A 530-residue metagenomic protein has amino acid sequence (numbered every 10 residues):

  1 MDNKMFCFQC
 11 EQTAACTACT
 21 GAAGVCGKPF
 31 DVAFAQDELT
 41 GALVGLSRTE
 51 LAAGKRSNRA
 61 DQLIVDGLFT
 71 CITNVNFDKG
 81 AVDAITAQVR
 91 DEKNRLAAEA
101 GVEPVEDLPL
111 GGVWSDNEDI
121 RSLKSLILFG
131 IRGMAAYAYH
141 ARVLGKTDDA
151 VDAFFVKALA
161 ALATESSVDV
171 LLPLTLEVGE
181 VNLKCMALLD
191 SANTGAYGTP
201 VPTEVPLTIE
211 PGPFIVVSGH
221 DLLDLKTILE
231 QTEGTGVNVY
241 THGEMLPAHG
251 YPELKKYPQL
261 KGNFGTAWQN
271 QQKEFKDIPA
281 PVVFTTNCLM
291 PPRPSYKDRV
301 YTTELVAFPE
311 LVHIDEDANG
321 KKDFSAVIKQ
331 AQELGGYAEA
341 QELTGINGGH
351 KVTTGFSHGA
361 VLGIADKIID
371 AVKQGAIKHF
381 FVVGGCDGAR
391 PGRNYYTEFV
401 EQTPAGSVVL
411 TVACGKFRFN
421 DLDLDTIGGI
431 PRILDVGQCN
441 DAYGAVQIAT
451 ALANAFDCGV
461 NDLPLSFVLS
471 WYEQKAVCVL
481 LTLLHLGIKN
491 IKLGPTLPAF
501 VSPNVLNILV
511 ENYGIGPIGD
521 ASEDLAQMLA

Functional and structural regions predicted by a protein language model:
D2-V32, Q36-D37, V44, K55 (+1 more regions): Anaerobic metallocofactor- and corrinoid-dependent redox/one-carbon enzyme cores, especially those from methanogenesis
L43-A196, P202: Electropositive, gly/pro-rich neighborhoods at or near active sites that engage anionic ligands
